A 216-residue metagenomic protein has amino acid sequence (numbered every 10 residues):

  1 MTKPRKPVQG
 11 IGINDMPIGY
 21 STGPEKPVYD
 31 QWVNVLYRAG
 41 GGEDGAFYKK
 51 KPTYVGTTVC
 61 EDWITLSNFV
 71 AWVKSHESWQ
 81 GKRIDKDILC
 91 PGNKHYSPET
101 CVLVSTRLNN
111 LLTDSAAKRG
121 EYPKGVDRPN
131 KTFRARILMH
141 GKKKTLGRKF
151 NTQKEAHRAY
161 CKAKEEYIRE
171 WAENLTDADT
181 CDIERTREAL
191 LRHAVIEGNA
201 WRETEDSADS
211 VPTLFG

Functional and structural regions predicted by a protein language model:
P4, Q9-I11, L108, A116-K118 (+1 more regions): Extended, polar beta-sheet/loop recognition surfaces of beta-rich domains that mediate binding to diverse ligands
K6, I11-V28, P52, C60-A71 (+2 more regions): Plant transcription-factor regulatory intrinsically disordered regions
G19, G23-P24, Q31-G42, A46-L138: Short, cationic Gly/His-enriched loop motifs
R38, W72, A163-E166, E170: Structured segments of extracytoplasmic/periplasmic soluble domains in secreted or envelope-associated proteins
T57-E61, K142-K154: A short, exposed loop/beta-hairpin motif centered on an aromatic-Gly-Thr core
F69, V126, A135, F150 (+1 more regions): An aromatic-rich alpha-helical recognition segment common to small helix-rich domains
T106, H140, C161, E165-I168: Charged, amphipathic alpha-helical interaction segments
